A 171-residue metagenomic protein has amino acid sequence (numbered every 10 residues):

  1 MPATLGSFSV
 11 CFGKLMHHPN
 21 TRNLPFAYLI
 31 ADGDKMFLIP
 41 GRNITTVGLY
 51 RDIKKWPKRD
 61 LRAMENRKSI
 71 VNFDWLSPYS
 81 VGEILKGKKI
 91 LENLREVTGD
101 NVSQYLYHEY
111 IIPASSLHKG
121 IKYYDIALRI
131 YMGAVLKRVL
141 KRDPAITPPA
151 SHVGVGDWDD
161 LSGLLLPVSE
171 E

Functional and structural regions predicted by a protein language model:
M1-R95: Glycine-rich hexapeptide-repeat left-handed beta-helix
R67-E171: C-terminal non-catalytic alpha-helical accessory regions
